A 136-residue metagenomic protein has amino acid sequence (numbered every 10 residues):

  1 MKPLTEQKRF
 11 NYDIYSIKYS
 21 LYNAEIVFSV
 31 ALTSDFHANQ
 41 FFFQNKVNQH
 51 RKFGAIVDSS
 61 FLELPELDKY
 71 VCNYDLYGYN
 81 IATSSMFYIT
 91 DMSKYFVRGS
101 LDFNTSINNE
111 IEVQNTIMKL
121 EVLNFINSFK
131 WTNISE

Functional and structural regions predicted by a protein language model:
M1-F42: Secretory pathway targeting signatures of secreted, lumenal, and periplasmic proteins
M1-K2, G99-E136: Surface-exposed amphipathic alpha-helical segments
T5-K8, F41-R98: Signature of long, low-cysteine stretches enriched in small and polar/charged residues
I17, I26-S29, Y74, F87 (+2 more regions): Generic structural hydrophobic/aromatic packing signal, biased to beta-strands
Y22-A24, S93-Y95, D102-S106: Short connector loops/turns at beta-strand edges and beta->alpha or beta->beta junctions
A24, F41, S59-F61, T116-K119 (+1 more regions): First exposed extracellular module after export/assembly in secreted or surface-exposed proteins
V27-F36, D75, S85-M86, I107-T116: Second-shell loop/turn segments in exported
S34-A38, D91, K130: Poly-acidic low-complexity segments
